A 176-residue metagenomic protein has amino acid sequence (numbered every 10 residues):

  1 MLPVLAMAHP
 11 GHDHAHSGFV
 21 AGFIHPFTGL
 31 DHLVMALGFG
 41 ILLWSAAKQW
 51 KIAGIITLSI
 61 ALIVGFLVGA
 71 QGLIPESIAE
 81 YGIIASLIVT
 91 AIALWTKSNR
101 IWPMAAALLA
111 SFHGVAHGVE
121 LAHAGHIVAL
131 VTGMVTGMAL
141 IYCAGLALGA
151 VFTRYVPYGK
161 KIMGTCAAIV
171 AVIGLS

Functional and structural regions predicted by a protein language model:
L2-S176: Membrane metalloprotein/metal-transporter helix-bundle signature
